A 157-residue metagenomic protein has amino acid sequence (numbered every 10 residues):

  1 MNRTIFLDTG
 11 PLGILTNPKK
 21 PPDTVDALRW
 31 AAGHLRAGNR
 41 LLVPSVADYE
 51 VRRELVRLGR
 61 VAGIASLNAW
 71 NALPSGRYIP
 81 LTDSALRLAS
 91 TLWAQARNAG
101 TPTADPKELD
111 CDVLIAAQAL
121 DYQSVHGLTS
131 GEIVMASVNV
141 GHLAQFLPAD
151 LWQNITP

Functional and structural regions predicted by a protein language model:
M1-V43, E54-N71: Short, well-structured N-terminal submotif of metal-dependent ribonuclease cores
N2-T4, A116, L120-P157: Acidic, PIN/NYN-like endoribonuclease modules and their adjacent C-terminal/linker elements
T9, L109-A117: Conserved glycosyltransferase catalytic-site signature
L12, D48-V51, L143: A generic structural signal for short hydrophobic patches within well-formed alpha-helices
G13-P18, G100-P106: Surface-exposed cleft-lining segments at the edges of enzyme active sites
V43, P80, D110, S137-V138: Short beta-strand scaffold positions
S75-A104: Acidic catalytic patch
